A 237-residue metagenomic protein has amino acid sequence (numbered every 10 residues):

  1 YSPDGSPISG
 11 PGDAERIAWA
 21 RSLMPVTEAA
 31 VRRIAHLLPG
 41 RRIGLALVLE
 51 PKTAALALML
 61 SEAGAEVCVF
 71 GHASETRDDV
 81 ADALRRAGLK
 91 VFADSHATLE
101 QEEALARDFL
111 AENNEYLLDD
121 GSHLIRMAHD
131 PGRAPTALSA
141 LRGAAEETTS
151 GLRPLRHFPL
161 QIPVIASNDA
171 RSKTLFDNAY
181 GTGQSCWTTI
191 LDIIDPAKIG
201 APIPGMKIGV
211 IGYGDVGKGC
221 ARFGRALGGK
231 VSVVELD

Functional and structural regions predicted by a protein language model:
Y1-L38, G71-T76, D82-G205: Glycine/serine-rich phosphate-binding loop and adjoining beta1-alpha1 elements at the start of nucleotide-handling
R41-A46, C68, G209: Short glycine-rich or small-residue beta-strand-to-loop segments that form or flank ligand, phosphate, metal/Fe-S
L45-T53, H72-T76, S122-L124, G214-V216: Gly/Ser/Thr-rich loops at beta-strand to alpha-helix junctions that form or flank small-molecule/cofactor-binding
E50-L58, E62-A65, G181-Q184, T188-D237: Glycine-rich phosphate/diphosphate-binding loop of Rossmann-like nucleotide-binding domains
P51-A54, D78-D79, E103, T149 (+3 more regions): Residue-level marker for well-ordered alpha-helical positions
